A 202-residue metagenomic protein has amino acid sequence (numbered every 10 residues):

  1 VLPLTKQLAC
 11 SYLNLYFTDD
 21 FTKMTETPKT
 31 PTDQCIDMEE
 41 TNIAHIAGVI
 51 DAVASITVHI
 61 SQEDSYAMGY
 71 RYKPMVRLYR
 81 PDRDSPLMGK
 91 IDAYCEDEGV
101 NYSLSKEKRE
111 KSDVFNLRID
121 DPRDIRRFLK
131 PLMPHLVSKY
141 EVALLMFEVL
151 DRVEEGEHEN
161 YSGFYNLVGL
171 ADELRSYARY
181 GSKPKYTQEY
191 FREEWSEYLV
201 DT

Functional and structural regions predicted by a protein language model:
V1-T202: Internal intein/HINT superfamily modules and their associated LAGLIDADG
